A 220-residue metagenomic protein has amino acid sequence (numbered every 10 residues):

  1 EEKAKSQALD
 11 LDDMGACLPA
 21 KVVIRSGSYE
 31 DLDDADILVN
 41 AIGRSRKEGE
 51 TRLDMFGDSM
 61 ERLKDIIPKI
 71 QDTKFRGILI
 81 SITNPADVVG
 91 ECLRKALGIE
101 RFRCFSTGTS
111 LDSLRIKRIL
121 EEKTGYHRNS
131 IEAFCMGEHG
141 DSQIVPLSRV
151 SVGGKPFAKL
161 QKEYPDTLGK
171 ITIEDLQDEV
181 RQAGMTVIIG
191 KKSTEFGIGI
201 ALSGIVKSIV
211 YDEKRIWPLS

Functional and structural regions predicted by a protein language model:
E2-A35, E50: Conserved N-terminal Rossmann-fold NAD(P) cofactor-binding segment
L38-N40, S81: Redox-cofactor binding/interface segments in oxidoreductases and associated redox assembly factors
I42-R44: Conserved NAD(P)H cofactor-binding loop of Rossmann-fold oxidoreductase domains
R46-E48: N-terminal glycine-rich phosphate/adenylate-binding segment common to multiple enzyme folds
R52-R118: Rossmann-like NAD(P)(H) cofactor-binding subdomain of soluble oxidoreductases
L97-R103, D112-S220: C-terminal substrate-binding/catalytic lobe of Rossmann-fold NAD(P)-dependent dehydrogenases
